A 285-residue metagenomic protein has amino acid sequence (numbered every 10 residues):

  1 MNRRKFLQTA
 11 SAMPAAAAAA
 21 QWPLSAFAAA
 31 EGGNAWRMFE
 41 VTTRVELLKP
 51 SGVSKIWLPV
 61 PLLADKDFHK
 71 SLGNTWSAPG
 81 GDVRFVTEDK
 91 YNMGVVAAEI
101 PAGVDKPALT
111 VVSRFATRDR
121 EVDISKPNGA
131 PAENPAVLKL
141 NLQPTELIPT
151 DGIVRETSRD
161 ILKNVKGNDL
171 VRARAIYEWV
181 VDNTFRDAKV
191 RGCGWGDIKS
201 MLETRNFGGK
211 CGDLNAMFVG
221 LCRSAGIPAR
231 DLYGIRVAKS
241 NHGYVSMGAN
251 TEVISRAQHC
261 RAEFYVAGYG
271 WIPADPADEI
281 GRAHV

Functional and structural regions predicted by a protein language model:
K5-F27: N-terminal export signals
A10, F27-E121: Intrinsically disordered, low-complexity N-terminal segments that are enriched in acidic
E88, A108-D187, R191-R205: Acidic low-complexity segments
N164-A173, E178-C260: Active-site neighborhood of thiol-dependent amide/isopeptide-bond enzymes
A262-Y269: Short beta-strand segments and strand-loop junctions that repeat across beta-rich extracellular domains
I272-E279: Catalytic Cys-His active-site segments of thiol-dependent hydrolases/isopeptidases
A283-V285: Conserved small/polar residues in nucleotide/adenosyl-binding loops
